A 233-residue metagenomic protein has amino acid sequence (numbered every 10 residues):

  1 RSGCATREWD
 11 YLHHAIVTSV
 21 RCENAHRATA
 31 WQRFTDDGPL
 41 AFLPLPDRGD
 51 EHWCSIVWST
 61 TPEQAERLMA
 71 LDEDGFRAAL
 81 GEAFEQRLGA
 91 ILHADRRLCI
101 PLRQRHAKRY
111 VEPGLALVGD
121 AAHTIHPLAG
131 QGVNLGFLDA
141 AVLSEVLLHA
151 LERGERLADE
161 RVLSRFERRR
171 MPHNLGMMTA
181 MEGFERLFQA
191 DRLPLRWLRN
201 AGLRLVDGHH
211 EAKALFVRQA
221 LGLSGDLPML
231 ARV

Functional and structural regions predicted by a protein language model:
R1-L98, L102, A107, V111: Conserved FAD-binding catalytic core of PHBH/FMO-like flavoproteins
R21-A25, A78-A79, Q104, D139-A158 (+1 more regions): A short, conserved beta-to-alpha structural element at the edge of catalytic cores that scaffolds binding
D72, F76, L80, D139 (+2 more regions): Hydrophobic/aromatic residues within well-ordered alpha-helical segments
R109-A129: Short FAD-binding loop at a beta-strand-to-alpha-helix junction that anchors the flavin cofactor in diverse
H126-D139: A conserved FAD-binding loop/helix module that cradles the flavin
E145-V233: C-terminal helical "tail/cap" subdomain of flavin- and related membrane-associated enzymes
